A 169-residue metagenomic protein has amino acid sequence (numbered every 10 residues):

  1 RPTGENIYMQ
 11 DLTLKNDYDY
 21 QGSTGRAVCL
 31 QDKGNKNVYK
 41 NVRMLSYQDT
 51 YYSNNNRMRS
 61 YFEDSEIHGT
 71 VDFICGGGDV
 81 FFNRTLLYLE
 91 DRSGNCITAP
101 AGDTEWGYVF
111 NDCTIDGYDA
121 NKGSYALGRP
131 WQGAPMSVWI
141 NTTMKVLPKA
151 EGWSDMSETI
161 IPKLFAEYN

Functional and structural regions predicted by a protein language model:
R1-N169: Sequence-level preference for short, compositionally simple segments enriched in small aliphatic or small polar residues
